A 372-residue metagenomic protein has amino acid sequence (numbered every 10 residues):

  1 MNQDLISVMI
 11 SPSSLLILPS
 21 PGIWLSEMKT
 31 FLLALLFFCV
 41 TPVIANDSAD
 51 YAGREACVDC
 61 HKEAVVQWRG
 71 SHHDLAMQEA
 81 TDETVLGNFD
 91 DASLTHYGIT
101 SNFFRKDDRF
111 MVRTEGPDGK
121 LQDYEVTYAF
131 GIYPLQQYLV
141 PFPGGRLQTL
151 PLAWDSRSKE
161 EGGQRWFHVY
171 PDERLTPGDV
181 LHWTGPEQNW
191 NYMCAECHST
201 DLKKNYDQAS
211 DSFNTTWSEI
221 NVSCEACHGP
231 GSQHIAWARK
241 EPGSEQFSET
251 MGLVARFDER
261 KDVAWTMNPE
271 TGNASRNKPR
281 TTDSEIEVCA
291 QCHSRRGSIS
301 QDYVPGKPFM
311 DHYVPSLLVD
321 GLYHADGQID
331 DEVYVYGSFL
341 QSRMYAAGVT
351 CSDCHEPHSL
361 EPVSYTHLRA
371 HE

Functional and structural regions predicted by a protein language model:
Q3-L5, L18: Short hydrophobic targeting helices and cationic amphipathic motifs that mediate membrane/organellar targeting
F31-C39: Sec-dependent N-terminal signal peptides
V43-D47: Boundary at the C-terminal end of the N-terminal hydrophobic targeting segment
S48-D74, E79: Mature N-terminal segment immediately following signal peptide/propeptide cleavage in secreted/periplasmic
A76-N88: Active-site-surrounding "flap" and adjacent substrate/cofactor-binding loops of secreted or lumenal enzymes, prototyped
K106-S359, S364: Extended surface/linker regions that mediate inter-domain or inter-protein docking in multi-component redox
T366-E372: Conserved small/polar residues in nucleotide/adenosyl-binding loops
